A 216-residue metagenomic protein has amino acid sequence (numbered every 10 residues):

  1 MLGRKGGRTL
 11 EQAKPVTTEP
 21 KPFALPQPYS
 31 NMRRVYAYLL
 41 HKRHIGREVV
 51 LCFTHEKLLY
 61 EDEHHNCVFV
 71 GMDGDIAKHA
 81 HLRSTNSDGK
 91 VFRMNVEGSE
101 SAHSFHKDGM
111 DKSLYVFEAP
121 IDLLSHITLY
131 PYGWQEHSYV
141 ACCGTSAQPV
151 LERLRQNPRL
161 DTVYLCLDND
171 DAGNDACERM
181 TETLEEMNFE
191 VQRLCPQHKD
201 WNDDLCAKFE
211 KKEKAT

Functional and structural regions predicted by a protein language model:
L2-G7: A gly/proline- and charged-residue-enriched helix-loop-helix capping module
T9-F105: Basic, glycine-enriched DNA-binding surface that flanks or lies within the catalytic cores of DNA
Y36-A37, L123, T181: Short glycine-/small-residue-rich flexible loop motifs, especially phosphate/cofactor-binding loops
D62-Q156: Phosphate-handling DNA/RNA-contact segment within nucleic-acid enzymes
T128-T216: TOPRIM fold recognition
